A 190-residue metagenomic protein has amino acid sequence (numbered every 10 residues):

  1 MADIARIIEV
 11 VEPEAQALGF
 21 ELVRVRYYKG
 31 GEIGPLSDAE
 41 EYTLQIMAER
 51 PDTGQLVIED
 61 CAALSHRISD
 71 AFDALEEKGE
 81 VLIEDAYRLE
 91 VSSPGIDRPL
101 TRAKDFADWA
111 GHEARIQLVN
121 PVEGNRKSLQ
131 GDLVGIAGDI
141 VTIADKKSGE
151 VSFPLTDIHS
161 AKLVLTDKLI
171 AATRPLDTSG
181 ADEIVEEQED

Functional and structural regions predicted by a protein language model:
M1-L163, D167-D190: Short Lys/Arg-rich amphipathic alpha-helical segments
